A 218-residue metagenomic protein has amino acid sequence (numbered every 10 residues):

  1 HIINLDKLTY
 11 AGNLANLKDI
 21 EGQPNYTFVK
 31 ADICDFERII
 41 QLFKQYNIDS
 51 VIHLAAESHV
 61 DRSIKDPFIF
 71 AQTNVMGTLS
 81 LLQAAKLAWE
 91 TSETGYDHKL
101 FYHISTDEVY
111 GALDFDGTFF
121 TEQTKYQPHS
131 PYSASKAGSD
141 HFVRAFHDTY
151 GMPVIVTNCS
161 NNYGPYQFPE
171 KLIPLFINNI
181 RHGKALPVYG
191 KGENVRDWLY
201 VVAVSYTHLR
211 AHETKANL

Functional and structural regions predicted by a protein language model:
H1-N162, V202-R210: N-terminal Rossmann-like NAD(P)+-binding domain of SDR-like oxidoreductases, especially those catalyzing
V60, A185, N194-V195: Conserved catalytic core of two-component sensor histidine kinases, primarily the HATPase_c ATP-binding
Q72, P187-G190, L218: Short, hydrophobic secondary-structure boundary micro-motifs
D116-T118, P169-I177: A glycine/serine/threonine-rich, flexible loop-to-helix segment that serves as the NAD(P) cofactor-binding "lid"
H129, S160-E170, G190-V201: Glycine-rich "substrate-gating" loop/helix at the edge of Rossmann-like oxidoreductase active sites
I177-L186, L199-R210: Alpha-helical substrate-binding/gating segment
H208-L218: Residue-level detector of conserved catalytic or cofactor/ligand-binding positions in enzyme active sites
